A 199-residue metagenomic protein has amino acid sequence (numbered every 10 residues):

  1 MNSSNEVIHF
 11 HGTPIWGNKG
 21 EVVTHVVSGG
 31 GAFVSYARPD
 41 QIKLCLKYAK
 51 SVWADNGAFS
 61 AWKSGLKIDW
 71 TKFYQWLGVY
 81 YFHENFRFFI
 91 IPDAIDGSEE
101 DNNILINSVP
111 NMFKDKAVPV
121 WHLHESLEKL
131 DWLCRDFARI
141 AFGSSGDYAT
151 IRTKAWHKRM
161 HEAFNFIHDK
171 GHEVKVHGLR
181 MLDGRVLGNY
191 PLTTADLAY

Functional and structural regions predicted by a protein language model:
M1-I106, P110, P191: Non-catalytic, usually N-terminal nucleic-acid engagement modules in DNA/RNA processing proteins
S4-G17, E21, S28-Y36, D136-A141 (+2 more regions): Catalytic-core regions of glycoside hydrolase
G12-W16, G57-F59, P92-D96, H122-H124 (+3 more regions): Active-site beta-loop-alpha junctions enriched in small/polar residues
V26-G31, Y48-A49, N85, M112-K116 (+3 more regions): Glycine-enriched alpha-helix->loop->beta-strand junction motifs that scaffold or abut catalytic
S60-K63, F89-E100, D115-V118, F142-K154: Surface-exposed cleft-lining segments at the edges of enzyme active sites
I68-D69, L127-L133, M181-L197: Catalytic cores of alpha/beta
D101-E125: Conserved anion-binding
K116-L179, Y199: Glycine/Thr-rich beta-alpha phosphate-binding loop at enzyme active sites
